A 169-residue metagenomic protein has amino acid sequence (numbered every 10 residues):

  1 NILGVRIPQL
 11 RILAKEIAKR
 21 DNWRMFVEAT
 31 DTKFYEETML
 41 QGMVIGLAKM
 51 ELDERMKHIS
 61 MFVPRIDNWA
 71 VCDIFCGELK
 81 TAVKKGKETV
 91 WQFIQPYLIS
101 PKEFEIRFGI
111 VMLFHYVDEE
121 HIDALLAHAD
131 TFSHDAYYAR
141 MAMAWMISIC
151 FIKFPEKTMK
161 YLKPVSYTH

Functional and structural regions predicted by a protein language model:
N1-F26: N-terminal alpha-helical scaffold/docking segments in eukaryotic complex subunits
P8, I12, Y35-A48, M61-F62 (+1 more regions): Non-membrane alpha-helical segments in proteins
A18-E28, M50-M61, K85-P96, E119-D130 (+1 more regions): Amphipathic alpha-helical scaffolding segments comprising HEAT/armadillo-like alpha-solenoid repeats
T38, C72-D73, I106, R140: Residue-level detector of extended alpha-helical repeat arrays and alpha-solenoid scaffolds
R55-P101, E105: Hydrophobic, well-structured mid-protein blocks that either form specific transmembrane helices
E103-F132: A mid-sequence, solvent-exposed acidic-amphipathic segment
T168-H169: Conserved small/polar residues in nucleotide/adenosyl-binding loops
